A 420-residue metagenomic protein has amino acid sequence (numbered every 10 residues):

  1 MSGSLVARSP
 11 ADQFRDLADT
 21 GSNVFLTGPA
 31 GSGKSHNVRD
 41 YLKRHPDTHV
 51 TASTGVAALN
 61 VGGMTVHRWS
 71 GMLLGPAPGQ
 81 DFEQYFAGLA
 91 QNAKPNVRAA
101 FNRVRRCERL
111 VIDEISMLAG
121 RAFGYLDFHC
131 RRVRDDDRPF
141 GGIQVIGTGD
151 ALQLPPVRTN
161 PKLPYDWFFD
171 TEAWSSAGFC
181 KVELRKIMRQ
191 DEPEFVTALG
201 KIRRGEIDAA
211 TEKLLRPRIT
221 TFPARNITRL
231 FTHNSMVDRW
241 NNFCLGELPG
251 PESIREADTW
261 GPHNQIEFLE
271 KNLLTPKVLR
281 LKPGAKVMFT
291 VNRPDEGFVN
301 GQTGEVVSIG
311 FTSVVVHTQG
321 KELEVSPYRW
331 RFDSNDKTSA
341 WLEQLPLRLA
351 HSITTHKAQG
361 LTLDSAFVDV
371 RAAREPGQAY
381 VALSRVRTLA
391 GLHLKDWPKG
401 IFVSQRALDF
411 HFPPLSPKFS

Functional and structural regions predicted by a protein language model:
M1-S420: Conserved ATP-binding/catalytic motifs of P-loop helicase motor domains
